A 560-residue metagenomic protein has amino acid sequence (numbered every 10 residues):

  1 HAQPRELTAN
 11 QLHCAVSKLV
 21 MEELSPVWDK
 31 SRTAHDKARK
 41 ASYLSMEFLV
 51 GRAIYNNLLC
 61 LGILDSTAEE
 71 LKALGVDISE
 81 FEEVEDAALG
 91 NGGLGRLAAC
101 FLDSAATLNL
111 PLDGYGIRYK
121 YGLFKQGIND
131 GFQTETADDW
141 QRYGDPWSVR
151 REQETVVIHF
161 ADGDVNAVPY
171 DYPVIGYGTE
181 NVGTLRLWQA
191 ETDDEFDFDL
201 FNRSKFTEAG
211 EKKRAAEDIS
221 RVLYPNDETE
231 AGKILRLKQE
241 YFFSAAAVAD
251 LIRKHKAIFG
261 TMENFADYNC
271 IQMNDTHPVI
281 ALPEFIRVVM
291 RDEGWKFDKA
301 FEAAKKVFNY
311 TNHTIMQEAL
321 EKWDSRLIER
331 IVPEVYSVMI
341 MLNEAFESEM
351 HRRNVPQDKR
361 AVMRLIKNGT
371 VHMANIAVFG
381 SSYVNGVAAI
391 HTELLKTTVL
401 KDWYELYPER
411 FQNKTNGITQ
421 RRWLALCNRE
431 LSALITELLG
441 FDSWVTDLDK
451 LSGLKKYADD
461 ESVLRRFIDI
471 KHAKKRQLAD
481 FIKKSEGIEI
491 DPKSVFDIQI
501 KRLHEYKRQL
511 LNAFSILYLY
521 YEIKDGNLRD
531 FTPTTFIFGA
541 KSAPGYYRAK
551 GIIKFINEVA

Functional and structural regions predicted by a protein language model:
H1-A560: A conserved ligand/cofactor-binding region detector
